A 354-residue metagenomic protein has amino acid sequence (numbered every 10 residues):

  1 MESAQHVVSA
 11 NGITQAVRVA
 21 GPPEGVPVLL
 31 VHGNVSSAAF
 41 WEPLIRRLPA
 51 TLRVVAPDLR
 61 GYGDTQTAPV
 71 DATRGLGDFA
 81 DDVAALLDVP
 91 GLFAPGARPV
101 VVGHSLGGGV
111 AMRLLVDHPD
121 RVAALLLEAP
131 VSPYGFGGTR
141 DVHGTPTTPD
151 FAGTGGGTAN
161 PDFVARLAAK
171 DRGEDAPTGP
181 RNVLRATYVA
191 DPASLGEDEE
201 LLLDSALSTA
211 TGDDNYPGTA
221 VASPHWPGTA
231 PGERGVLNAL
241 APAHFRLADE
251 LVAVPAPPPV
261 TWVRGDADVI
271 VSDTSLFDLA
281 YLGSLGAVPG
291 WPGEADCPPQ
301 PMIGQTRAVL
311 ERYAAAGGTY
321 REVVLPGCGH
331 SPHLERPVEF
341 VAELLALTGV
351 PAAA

Functional and structural regions predicted by a protein language model:
A10-I13, L59-V102, L106, V116-D117 (+3 more regions): Active-site loop/oxyanion-hole signature of alpha/beta-hydrolase fold enzymes
I13, R18-A72: Conserved HGGG/HGGXW glycine-rich cap/lid loop of the alpha/beta-hydrolase fold
L29-G33, H104, R264: The conserved beta1-alpha1 loop
S36, S105-G108: Active-site loop->helix "elbow" adjoining a glycine-rich segment at hydrolase catalytic centers
V110-L114: Hydrolases whose catalytic domains are alpha/beta-hydrolase-1, hotdog thioesterase, or metallo-beta-lactamase-like
L126-E128, P133: A short, hydrophobic beta-strand element of the alpha/beta-hydrolase
T145-Q305: Alpha/beta-hydrolase
D278, G286-A354: Catalytic active-site module of serine/aspartate enzymes centered on a nucleophile-bearing elbow/loop
